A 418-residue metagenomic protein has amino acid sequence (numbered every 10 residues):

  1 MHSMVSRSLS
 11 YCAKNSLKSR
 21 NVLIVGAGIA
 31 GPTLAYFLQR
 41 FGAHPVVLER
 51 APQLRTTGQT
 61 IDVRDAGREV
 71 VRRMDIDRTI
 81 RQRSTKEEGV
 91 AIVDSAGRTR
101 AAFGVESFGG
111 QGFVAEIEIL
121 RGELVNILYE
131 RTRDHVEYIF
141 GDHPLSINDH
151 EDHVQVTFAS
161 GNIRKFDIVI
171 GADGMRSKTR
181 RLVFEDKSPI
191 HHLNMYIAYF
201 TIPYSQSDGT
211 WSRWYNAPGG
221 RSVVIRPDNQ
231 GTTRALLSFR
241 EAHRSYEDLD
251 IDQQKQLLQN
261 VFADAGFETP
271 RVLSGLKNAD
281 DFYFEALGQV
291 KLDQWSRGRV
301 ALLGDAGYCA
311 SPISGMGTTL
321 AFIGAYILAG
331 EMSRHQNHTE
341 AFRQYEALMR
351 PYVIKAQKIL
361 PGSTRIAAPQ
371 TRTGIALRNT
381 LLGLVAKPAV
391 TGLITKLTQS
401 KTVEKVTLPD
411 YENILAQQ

Functional and structural regions predicted by a protein language model:
H2-R20, Q82, G97, S296 (+2 more regions): C-terminal helical "tail/cap" subdomain of flavin- and related membrane-associated enzymes
R7, Y11-V22, Q39-F41, R64-T201 (+3 more regions): Conserved N-terminal helical subregion
L23, V46, E137, R234-L236: A structural signal for isolated positions on well-ordered beta-strands in alpha/beta enzyme cores
L23-P52, I170-G171, A198, L257 (+1 more regions): Conserved mid-domain beta->alpha element of the FAD-binding
Q53-E69: Conserved N-terminal glycine-rich FAD pyrophosphate-binding loop of Rossmann-like flavoproteins
D149-H150, R226-D228: Short beta-strand micro-motifs enriched in acidic
S160, G209-R221: Mid-domain catalytic core of redox enzymes that form a hydrophobic substrate pocket/lid adjacent to a catalytic redox
S205, P218-G219, D228-T233, F239-S314 (+1 more regions): FAD/FMN-dependent oxidoreductases across multiple families
